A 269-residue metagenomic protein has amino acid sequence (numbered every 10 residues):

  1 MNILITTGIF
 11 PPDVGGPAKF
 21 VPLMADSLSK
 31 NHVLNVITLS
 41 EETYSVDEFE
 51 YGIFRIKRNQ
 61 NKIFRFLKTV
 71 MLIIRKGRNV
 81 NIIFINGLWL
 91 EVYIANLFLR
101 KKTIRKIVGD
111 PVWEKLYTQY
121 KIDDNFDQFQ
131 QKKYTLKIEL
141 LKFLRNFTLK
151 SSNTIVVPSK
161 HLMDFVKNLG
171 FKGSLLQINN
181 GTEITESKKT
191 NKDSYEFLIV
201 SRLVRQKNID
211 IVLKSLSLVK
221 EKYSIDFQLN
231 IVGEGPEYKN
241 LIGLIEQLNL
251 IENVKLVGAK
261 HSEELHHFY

Functional and structural regions predicted by a protein language model:
L4, V156, K189-K207, V212-L218 (+1 more regions): Conserved donor-binding/catalytic core segment of Leloir-type glycosyltransferases
T7-V14, F20-F64: N-terminal strand-loop element at the rim of the active site of nucleotide-sugar-dependent glycosyltransferases
V70-R78, D127-I155: Membrane-proximal helix-turn-helix segments that form the acceptor-binding/catalytic region of lipid-linked
G77, L149, A259-K260, H267-Y269: Short alpha-helical donor nucleotide-sugar binding micro-motif in glycosyltransferases
I85-E91, I107: Short His-centered aromatic/hydrophobic patch
I104-F143: Acceptor-binding helix/loop patch of EC 2.4 sugar-transfer enzymes, predominantly nucleotide-sugar-dependent
H161, G181: Carbohydrate-associated surface elements
N240-K260: Nucleotide-activated donor-binding/catalytic signature segment of Leloir-type glycosyltransferases, i.e., the conserved
